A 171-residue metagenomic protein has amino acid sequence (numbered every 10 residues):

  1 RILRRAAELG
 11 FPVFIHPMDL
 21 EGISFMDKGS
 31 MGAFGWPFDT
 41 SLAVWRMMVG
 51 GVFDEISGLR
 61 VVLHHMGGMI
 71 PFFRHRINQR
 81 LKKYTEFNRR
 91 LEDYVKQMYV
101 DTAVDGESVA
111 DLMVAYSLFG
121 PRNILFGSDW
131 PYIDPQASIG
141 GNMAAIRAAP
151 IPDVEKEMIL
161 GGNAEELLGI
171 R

Functional and structural regions predicted by a protein language model:
R1-L125: Catalytic pocket-lining loop regions of alpha/beta-barrel enzymes, especially the amidohydrolase/enolase/GH5 lineages
G51, L59, V100, A110-V114 (+2 more regions): Mid-to-C-terminal alpha-helical segments outside catalytic/metal-binding sites
